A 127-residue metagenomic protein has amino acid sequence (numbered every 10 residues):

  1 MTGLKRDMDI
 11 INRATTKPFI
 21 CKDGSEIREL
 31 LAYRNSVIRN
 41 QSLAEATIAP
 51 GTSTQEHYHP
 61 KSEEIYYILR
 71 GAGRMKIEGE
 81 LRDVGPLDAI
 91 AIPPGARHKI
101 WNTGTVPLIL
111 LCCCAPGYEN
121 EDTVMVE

Functional and structural regions predicted by a protein language model:
M1-Q41, Q55, M125-E127: A short, N-terminal "cap"/entry segment at the start of jelly-roll beta-barrel domains of the cupin/DSBH fold
E29, A44-H59: Conserved short histidine dyad/triad with adjacent acidic residue
A46, Y66, I90: Conserved GNAT-family N-acetyltransferase fold
P50, K61-S62, E80, A96-R97 (+1 more regions): A generic "binding-loop/recognition-motif" signal
S53-Q55, R74, I90, P94-I100: Histidine-centered metal-chelating micro-motifs
K61-E63, I68-G73: Glycine- and acidic-residue-biased ligand/ion/polar-headgroup-sensing regions
G79-P94: Short acidic-glycine-tyrosine-enriched beta hairpin
P94-N120: Ligand-binding loop in jelly-roll beta-barrel domains
